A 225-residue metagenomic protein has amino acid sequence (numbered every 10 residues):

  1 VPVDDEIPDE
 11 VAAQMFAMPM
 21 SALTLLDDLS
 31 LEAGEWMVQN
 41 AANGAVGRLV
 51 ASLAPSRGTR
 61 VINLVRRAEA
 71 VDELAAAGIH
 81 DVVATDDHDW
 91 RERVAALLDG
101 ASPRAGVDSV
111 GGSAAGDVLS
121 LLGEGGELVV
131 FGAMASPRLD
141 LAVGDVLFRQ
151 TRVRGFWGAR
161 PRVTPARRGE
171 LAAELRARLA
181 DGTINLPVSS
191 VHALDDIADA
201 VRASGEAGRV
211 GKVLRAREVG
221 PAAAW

Functional and structural regions predicted by a protein language model:
D5-E10, S30-W36, G100-S102: Short helix-loop-beta connector
A13-D87: Mid-domain Rossmann-like dinucleotide-binding core that forms the NAD(H)/NADP(H) cofactor-binding site
S30-L31, L98, V110, L122: A generic alpha-to-beta junction signature in SAM-dependent methyltransferases
V38, R104-V107: N-terminal Rossmann-like NAD(P) cofactor-binding module of classical short-chain dehydrogenase/reductase
A41-A42, V110, A133: NAD(P)H cofactor-binding loop motif with strongest signal on the N-terminal glycine-rich segment
V65, L74, S113-I184, A216-W225: Glycine-rich phosphate-binding loop and adjacent beta-alpha segment of Rossmann(oid) nucleotide-cofactor-binding
D89-A101: Short amphipathic alpha-helix with an adjacent loop that forms part of the alpha/beta core around
T183-V188, A198-W225: C-terminal capping/lid region of NAD(P)-dependent oxidoreductase domains
